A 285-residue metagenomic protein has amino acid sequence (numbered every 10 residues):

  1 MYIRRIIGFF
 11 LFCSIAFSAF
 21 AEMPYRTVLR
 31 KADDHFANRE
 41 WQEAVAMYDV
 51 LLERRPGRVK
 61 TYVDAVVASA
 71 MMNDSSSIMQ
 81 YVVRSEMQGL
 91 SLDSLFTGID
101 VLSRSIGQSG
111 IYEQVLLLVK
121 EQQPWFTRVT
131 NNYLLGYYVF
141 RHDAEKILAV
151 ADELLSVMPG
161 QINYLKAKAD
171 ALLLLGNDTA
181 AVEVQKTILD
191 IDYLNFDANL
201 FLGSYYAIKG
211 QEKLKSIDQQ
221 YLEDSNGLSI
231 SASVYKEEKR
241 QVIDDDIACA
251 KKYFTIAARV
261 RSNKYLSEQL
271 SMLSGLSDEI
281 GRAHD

Functional and structural regions predicted by a protein language model:
A19-D64, M71, Q80, S91: N-terminal leader/linker segments that initiate helical-solenoid repeat arrays
R26, K60, D93-S94, R128-V129 (+4 more regions): Start-of-helix register in tetratricopeptide repeats
A37-N38, A70-M72, V101-Q108, V139-R141 (+3 more regions): Register position in tetratricopeptide repeats
P56, L90, P124-W125, P159 (+2 more regions): Short coil turns that delineate tetratricopeptide repeat
D64-V67, S94-V101, V129-Y133, A167 (+2 more regions): Canonical tetratricopeptide repeat
S75-M87, G110-Q122, E145-L155, T179-I188 (+2 more regions): Alpha-helical repeat scaffolds
S76, Q80, R84-D100, I208-Y253: Short coil/linker segments at helix-helix boundaries
A283-D285: Conserved small/polar residues in nucleotide/adenosyl-binding loops
